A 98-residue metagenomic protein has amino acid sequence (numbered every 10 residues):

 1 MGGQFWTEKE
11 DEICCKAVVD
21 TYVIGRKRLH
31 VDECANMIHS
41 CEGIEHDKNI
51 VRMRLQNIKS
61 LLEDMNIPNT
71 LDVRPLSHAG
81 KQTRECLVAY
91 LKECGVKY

Functional and structural regions predicted by a protein language model:
M1-Y98: Intrinsically disordered, charged low-complexity linkers and terminal tails that flank or connect structured domains
